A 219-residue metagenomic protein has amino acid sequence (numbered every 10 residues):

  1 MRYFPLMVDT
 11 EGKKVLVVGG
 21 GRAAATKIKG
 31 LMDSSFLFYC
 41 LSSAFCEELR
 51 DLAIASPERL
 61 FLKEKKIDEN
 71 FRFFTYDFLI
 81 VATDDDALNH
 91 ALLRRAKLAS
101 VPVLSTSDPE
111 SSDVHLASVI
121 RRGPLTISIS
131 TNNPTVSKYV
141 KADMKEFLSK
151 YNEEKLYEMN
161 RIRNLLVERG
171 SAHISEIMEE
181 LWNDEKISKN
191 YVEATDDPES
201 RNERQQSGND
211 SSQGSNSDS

Functional and structural regions predicted by a protein language model:
Y3-K29, E158-I174, E185: Glycine-rich adenosine-cofactor-binding loop
S34-L52: NAD(P)-binding Rossmann-fold cofactor-contacting core
S35-Y39, Y76-D86, P124-N133: Short beta-strand and adjoining strand-loop segment in the mid-core of the Rossmann-like NAD(P)-dependent dehydrogenase
F38, L62, P102-V103: Hydrophobic beta-strand scaffold residues
E64-E69: Conserved SAM/SAH-binding loop
F78-T83, N89-V114: ADP-ribose/adenylate-binding Rossmann-like module
S100-E153: E1/E1-like adenylate-forming module used to activate ubiquitin-like modifiers and sulfur-carrier proteins
T131-S219: An accessory alpha-helical subdomain
